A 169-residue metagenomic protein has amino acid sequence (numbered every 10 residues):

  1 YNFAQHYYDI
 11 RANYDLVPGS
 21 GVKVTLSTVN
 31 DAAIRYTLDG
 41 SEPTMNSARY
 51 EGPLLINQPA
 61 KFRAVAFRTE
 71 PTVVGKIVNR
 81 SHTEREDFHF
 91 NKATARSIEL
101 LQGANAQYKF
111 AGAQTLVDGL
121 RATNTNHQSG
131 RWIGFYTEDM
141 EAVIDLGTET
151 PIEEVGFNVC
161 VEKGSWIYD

Functional and structural regions predicted by a protein language model:
Y1-M140: Short, compositionally stereotyped local motifs that mark structural "simplifiers"
T123-D169: Aromatic, loop-rich ligand-recognition surfaces of beta-strand-rich domains
